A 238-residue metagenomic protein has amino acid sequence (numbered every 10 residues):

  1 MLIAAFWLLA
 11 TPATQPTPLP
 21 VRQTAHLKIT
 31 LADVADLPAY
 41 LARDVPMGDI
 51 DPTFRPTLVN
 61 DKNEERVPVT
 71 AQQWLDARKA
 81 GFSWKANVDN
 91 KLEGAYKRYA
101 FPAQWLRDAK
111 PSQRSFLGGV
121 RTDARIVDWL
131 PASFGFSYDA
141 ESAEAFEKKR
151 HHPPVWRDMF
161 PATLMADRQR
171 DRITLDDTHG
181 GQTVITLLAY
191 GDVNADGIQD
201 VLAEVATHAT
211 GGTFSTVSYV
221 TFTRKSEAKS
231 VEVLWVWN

Functional and structural regions predicted by a protein language model:
M1-L8: Bacterial N-terminal signal peptides
L8-T14: Low-complexity intrinsically disordered segments
T14-G191, E204-N238: Beta-propeller-forming repeat regions
D192-V201: Acidic, glycine-anchored loop motifs typical of Ca2+
